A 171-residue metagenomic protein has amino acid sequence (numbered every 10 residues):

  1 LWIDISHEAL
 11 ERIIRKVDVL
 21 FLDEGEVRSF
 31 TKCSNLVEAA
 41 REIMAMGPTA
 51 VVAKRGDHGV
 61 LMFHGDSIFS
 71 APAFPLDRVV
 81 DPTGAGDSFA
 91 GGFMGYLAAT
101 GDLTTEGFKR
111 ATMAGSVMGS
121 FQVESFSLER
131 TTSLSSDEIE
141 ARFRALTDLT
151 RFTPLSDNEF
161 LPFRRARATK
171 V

Functional and structural regions predicted by a protein language model:
L1-R41, G59: Conserved beta-alpha-beta core of the PfkB/ribokinase-like small-molecule kinase fold
L36-V171: Conserved phosphate-binding/catalytic region of the ribokinase-like
